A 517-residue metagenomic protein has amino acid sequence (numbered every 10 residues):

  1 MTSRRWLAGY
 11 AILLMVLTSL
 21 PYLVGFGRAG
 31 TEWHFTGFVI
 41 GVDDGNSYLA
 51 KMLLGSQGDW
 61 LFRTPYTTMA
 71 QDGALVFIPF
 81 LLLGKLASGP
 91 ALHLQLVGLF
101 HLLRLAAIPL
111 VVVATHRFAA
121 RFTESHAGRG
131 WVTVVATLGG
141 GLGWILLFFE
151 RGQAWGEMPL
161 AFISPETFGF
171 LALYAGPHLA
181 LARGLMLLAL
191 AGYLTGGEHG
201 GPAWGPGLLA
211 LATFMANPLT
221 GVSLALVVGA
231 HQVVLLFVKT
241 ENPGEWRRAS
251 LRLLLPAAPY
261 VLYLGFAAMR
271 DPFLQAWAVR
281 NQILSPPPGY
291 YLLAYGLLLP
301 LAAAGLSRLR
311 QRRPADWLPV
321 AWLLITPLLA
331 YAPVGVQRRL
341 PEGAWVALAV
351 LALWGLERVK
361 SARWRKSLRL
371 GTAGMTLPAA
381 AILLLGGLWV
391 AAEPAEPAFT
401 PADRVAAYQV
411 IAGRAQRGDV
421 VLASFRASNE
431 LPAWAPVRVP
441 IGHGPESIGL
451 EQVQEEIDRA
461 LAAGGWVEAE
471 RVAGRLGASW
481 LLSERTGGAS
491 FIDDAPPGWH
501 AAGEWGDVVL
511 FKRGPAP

Functional and structural regions predicted by a protein language model:
T18-L187, A191, A212-V222, P397-A398: Active-site lumenal/periplasmic loops and adjacent helix-entry segments of GT-C-fold, multi-pass membrane
G27-D44, I163-P177, F266-G296, A315 (+2 more regions): Membrane-helix boundary/interfacial segments in multi-pass membrane proteins
D44, W204, L209, T213-P314 (+1 more regions): Transmembrane catalytic cores of multi-pass membrane glycosyltransferases and polysaccharide-assembly enzymes
G45, G371, M375-P517: Extracytoplasmic
I108, V336-K366, G371: Hydrophobic/aromatic-rich transmembrane helices and adjacent perimembrane loops
V112, H116, A120, L187-T195 (+3 more regions): Hydrophobic transmembrane alpha-helices
L181-A203, R308-Q311: Membrane-interface transmembrane helices that cradle and orient dolichyl/undecaprenyl
L251-Y260, R358-G387: Signature aromatic-anchored transmembrane alpha helix within multi-pass, membrane-resident enzymes that catalyze glycan
